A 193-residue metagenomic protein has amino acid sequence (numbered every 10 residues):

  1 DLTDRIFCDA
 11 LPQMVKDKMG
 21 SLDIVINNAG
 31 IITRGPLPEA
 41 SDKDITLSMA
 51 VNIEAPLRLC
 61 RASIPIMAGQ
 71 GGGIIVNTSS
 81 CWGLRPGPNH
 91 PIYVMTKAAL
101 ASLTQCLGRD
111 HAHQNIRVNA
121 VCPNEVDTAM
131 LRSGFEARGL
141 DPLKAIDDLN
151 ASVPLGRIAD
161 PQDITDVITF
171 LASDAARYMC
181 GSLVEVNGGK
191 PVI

Functional and structural regions predicted by a protein language model:
P36-L37, D44-T46, L149: Substrate-binding pocket helix/loop in short-chain dehydrogenase/reductase
L37-P38, R85-P91, H113-Q114, G156 (+1 more regions): Active-site loop immediately N-terminal to the catalytic Tyr-X3-Lys motif of short-chain dehydrogenase/reductase
A40, P86-V94, C106, G134: Active-site loop-to-helix junction immediately N-terminal to the catalytic Tyr of the SDR YXXXK motif in Rossmann-fold
C60, T96: Active-site helix of classical SDR
P65, R109-H113, R177: Alpha-helical segment proximal to the catalytic Tyr-Lys
S80: Residue(s) in the substrate-gating loop at a strand-loop-helix junction that position the organic substrate next
R85, T169, C180-I193: Short C-terminal tail/terminal secondary-structure segment of NAD(P)H-dependent dehydrogenase/reductase domains
